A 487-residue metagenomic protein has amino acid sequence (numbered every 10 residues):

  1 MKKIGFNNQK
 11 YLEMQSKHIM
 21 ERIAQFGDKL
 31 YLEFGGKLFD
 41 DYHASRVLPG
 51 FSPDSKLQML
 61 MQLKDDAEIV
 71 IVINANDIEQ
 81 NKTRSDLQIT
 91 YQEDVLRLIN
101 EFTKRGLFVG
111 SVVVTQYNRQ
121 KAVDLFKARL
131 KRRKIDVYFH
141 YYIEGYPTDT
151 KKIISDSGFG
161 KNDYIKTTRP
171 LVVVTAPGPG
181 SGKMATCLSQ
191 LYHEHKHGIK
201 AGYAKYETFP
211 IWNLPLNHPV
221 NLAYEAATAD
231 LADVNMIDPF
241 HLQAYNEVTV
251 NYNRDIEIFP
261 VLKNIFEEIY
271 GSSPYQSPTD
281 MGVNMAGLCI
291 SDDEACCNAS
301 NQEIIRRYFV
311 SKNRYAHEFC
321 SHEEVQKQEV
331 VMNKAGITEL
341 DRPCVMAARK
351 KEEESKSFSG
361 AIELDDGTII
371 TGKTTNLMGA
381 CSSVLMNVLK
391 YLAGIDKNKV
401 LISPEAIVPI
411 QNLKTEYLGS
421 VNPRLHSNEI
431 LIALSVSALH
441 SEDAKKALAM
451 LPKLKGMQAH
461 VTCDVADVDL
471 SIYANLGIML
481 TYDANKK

Functional and structural regions predicted by a protein language model:
M1-V174, Q190-K351, S357, L364-D366 (+3 more regions): Flexible phosphate-sensing "switch/lid" loops adjacent to ATP/NTP-binding sites across phosphate-transfer
G178-P179: The conserved Walker
K183, G360-A361: Transmembrane alpha-helical segments and their cytosolic interface motifs in multi-pass membrane proteins
T186: Hydrophobic positions on the alpha1 helix immediately C-terminal to the Walker A/P-loop
G202, T374-N376: Residue-level structural signal for beta-strand termini and adjacent loop
L377-A393: A short, polar/charged loop-to-alpha-helix boundary motif
Y391-P423: Short HxH-centered metal-ligating active-site micro-motif
